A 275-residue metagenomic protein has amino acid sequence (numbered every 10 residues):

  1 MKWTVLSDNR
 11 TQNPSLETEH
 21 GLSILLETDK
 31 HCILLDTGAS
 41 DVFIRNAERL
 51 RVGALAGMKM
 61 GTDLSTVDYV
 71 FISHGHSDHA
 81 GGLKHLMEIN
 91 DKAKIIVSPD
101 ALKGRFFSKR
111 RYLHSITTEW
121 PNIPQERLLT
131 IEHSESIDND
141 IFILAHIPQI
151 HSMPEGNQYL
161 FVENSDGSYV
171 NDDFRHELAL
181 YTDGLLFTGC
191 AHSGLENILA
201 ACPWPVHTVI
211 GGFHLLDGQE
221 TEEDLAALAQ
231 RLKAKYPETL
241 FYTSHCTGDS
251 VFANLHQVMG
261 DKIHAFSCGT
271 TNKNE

Functional and structural regions predicted by a protein language model:
M1-L50, D172-F187: Conserved beta-strand hairpin/beta-sheet module of binuclear metal-dependent hydrolase folds, prominently
L16-E17, H31-Y69, E155-N164, G194-E196 (+1 more regions): Pre-active-site segment of Zn-dependent metallo-hydrolases
L26, D36, A47, H74 (+4 more regions): Divalent metal-coordination and catalytic microenvironments
I33-L35, I95-V97, I137-H146, G184-T188: Short hydrophobic-aromatic micro-motifs
V42-V97, L102, P203-T208: Active-site metal-binding motif and surrounding structural segment of the metallo-beta-lactamase
G75-H79, V170-C268: Cap/insert and terminal regions of metallo-dependent hydrolase folds
A80, H85, A93-E132: Hydrophobic alpha-helical segments and helix pairs
K109-R111, H133-T182: Active-site-proximal loop/helix segment associated with metal-binding centers of metalloenzymes
